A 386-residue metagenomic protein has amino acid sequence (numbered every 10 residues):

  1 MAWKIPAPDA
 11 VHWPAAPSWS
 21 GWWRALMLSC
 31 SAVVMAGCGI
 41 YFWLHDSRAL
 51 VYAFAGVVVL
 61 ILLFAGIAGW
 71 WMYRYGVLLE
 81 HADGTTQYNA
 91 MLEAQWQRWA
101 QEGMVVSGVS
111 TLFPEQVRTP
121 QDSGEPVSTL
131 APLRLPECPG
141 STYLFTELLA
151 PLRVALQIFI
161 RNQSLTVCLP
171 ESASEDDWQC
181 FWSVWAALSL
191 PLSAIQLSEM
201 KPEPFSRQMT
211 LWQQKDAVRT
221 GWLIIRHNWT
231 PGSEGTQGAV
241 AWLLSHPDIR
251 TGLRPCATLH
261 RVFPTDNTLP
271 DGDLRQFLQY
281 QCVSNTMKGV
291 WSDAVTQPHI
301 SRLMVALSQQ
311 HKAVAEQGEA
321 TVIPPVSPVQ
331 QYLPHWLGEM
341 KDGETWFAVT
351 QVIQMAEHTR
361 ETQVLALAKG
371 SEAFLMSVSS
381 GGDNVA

Functional and structural regions predicted by a protein language model:
M1-V218, R226-G232, V240-A386: Conserved "HGTGT" condensation-loop signature of ketosynthase/thiolase-family condensing enzymes that catalyze
Q237: Phosphate-binding/switch region of NTP-binding enzymes
